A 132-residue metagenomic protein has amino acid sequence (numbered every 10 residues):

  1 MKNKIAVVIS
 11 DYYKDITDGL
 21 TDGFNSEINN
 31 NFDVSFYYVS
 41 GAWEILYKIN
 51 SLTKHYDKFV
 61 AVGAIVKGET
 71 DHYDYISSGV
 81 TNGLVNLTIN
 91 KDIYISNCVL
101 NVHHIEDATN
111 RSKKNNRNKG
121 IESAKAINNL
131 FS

Functional and structural regions predicted by a protein language model:
K2-F36: Glycine-rich phosphate/diphosphate-binding loop of Rossmann-like nucleotide-binding domains
D11-Y12, V39, A64-I65, L100-H104: Short, ordered loop/turn segments at secondary-structure junctions
G23, E27, N31, L52 (+4 more regions): Change "in soluble alpha/beta enzymes" to "in soluble alpha/beta proteins
E27-K54: Active-site rim loops that border cofactor/substrate pockets in soluble metabolic enzymes
K48-L84: Glycine-rich phosphate-binding loop
D74-N101: Short, acidic/small-residue loops that bind anionic groups at enzyme active sites
H103-N118: Phosphate-binding/catalytic loops
N116-S132: A charged, well-structured terminal subsegment
